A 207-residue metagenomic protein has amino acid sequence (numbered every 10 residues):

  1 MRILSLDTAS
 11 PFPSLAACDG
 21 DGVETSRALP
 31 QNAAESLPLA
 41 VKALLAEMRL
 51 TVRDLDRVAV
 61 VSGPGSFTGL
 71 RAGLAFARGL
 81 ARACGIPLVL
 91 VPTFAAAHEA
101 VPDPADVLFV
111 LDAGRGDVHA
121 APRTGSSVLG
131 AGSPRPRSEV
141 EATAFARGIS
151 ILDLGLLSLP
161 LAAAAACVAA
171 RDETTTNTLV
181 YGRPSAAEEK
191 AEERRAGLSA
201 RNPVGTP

Functional and structural regions predicted by a protein language model:
M1-D19, N32-L39, V89-P207: Oxyanion-binding and handling regions
V23-T25: Conserved phosphate-binding/catalytic region of the ribokinase-like
V41-L44, F76-L80, H98, A165: Buried hydrophobic packing segments
V41-R57, A144: Phosphate/pyrophosphate-binding loops at sites that engage ATP/ADP/AMP, CoA/4′-phosphopantetheine, polyphosphate
A46-R49, R82, P102: Residue-level signal for alpha-helix termini/capping positions
L50, I86, I149: Short glycine/serine/threonine/alanine-rich loop segments
R57-P87: DPxDG-like acidic metal-binding loop motif
